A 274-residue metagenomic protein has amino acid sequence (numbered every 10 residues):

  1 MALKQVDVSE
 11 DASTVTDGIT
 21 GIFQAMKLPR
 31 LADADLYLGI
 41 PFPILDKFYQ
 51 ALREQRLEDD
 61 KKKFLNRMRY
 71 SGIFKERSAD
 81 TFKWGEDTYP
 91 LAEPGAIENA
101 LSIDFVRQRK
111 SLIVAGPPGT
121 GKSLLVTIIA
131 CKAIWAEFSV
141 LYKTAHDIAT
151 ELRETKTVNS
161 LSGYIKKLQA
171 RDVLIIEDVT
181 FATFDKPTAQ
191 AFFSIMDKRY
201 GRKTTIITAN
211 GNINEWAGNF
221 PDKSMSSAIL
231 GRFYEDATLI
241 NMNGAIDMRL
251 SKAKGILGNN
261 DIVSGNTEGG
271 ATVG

Functional and structural regions predicted by a protein language model:
M1-L28: Charged, compositionally biased N-terminal leader segments and the immediate start of the first structured element
F23-K75: Interdomain "pre-motor" coupling segment immediately N-terminal to P-loop NTPase/helicase cores
L31-D35, S139, I148-Q169, V179-G274: Replace "adjacent to P-loop NTPase cores in ATP/GTP-dependent enzymes" with "adjacent to NTP-binding cores
S78-L101: N-terminal pre-Walker A segment at the start of P-loop NTPase domains
L101-R109: Phosphate-binding P-loop
R109-L125: Walker A/P-loop nucleotide-binding motif
C131-K143: Post-Walker A helix-loop "phosphate-sensing" segment adjacent to the P-loop in P-loop NTPases
